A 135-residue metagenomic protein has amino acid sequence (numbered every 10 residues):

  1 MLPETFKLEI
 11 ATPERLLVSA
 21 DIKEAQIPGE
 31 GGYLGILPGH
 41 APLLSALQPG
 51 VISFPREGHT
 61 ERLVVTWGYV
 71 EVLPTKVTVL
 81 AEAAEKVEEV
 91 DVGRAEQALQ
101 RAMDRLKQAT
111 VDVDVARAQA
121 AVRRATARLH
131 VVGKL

Functional and structural regions predicted by a protein language model:
M1-T5: Short, charged, intrinsically disordered terminal tails
K7-R101: Compact, glycine-rich, soluble single-domain proteins
A84-L135: Acidic/glycine-rich phosphate/pyrophosphate-binding loops and surrounding catalytic core that coordinate Mg2+
